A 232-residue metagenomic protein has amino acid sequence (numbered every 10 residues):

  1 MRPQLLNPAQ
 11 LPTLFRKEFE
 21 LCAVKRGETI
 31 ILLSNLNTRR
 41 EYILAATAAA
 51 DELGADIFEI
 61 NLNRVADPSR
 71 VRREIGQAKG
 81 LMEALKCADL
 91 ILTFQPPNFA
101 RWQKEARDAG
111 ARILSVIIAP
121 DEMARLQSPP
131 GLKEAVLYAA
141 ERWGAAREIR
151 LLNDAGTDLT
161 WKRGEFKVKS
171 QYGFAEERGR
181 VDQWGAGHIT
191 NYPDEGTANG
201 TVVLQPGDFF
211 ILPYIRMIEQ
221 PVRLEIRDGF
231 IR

Functional and structural regions predicted by a protein language model:
M1-Q220, R227: Active-site bordering "gate/hinge" segments that shape substrate access to catalytic or cofactor-binding pockets
I231-R232: Structured, hydrophobic secondary-structure cores that serve as assembly/anchoring elements
